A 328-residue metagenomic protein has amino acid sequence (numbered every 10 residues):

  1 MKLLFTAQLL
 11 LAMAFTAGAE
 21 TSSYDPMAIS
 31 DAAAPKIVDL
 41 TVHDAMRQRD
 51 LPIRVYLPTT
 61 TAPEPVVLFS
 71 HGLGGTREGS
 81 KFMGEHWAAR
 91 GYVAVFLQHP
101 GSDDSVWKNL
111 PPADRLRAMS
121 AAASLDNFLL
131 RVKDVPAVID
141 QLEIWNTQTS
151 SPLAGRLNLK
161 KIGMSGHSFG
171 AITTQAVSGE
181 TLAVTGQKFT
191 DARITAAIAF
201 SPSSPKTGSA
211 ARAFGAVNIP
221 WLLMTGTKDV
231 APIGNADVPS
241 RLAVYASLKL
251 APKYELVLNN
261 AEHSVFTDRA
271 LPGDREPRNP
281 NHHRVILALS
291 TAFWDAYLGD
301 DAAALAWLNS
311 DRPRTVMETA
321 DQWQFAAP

Functional and structural regions predicted by a protein language model:
A14-T16: N-terminal signal peptide c-region/cleavage motif recognized by signal peptidases
E20-A62: N-terminal cap/lid segment of alpha/beta-hydrolase-fold proteins
R47-L157: Serine-hydrolase catalytic machinery in alpha/beta-hydrolase-like enzymes
F69-L73, H167-S168, P202, G226-T227: Glycine-rich His-Gly loop
A121-D126, G208-A210, G273-R284: Active-site rim elements
V138-A216: Primarily recognizes the serine-hydrolase "nucleophile elbow" in alpha/beta-hydrolase and SGNH/GDSL folds
G186-N260: The feature captures the conserved acid-bearing segment of alpha/beta-hydrolase catalytic domains
N259-P328: Alpha/beta-hydrolase-fold serine-hydrolase catalytic core, especially in secreted/extracellular enzymes
